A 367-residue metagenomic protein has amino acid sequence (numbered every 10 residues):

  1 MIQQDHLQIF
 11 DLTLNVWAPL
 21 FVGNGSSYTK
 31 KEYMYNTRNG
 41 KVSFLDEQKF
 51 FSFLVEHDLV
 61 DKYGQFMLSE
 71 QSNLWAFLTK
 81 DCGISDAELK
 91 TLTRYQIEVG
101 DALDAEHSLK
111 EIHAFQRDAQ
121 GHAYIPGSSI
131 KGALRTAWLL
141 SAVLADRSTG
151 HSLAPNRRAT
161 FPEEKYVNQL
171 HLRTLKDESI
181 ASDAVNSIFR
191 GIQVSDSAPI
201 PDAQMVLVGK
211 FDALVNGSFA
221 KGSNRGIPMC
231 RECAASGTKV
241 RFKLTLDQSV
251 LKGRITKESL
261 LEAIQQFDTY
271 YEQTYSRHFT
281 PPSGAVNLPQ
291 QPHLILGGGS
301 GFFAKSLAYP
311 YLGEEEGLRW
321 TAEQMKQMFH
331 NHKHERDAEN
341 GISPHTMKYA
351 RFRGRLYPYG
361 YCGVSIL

Functional and structural regions predicted by a protein language model:
M1-L367: Basic, Gly/Ser/Thr-rich N-terminal segments that form RNA-phosphate-binding interfaces in CRISPR RAMP
